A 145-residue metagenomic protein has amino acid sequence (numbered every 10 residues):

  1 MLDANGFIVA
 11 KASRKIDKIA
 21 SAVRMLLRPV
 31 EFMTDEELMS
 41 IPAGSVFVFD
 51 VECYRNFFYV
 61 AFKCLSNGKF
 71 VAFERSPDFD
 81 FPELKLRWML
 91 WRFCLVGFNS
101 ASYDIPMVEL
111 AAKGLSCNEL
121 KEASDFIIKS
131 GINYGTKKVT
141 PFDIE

Functional and structural regions predicted by a protein language model:
M1-G44: N-terminal accessory regions of nucleic-acid-interacting proteins
M39-A43, R87-R92: Flexible, charged surface loops at secondary-structure boundaries
G44, F58, S102-E145: Metal-dependent phosphoesterase core characteristic of DEDDh/y 3'-5' exonuclease domains
G44-C53: Two-metal-ion RNase H-like nuclease active-site motif
E52, F58-N67: Short conserved beta-strand segments at catalytic cores or DNA/RNA-binding microdomains of nucleic-acid binding
K63-L65, R87-L90, L110-S116: Short, surface-exposed basic-aromatic patches at helix termini and helix-loop junctions that form
N67-R87: Nucleic-acid-processing active sites and adjacent nucleic-acid-binding tracks, predominantly divalent metal-dependent
F93-D104: Acidic beta-strand-to-loop metal/phosphate-binding motif
